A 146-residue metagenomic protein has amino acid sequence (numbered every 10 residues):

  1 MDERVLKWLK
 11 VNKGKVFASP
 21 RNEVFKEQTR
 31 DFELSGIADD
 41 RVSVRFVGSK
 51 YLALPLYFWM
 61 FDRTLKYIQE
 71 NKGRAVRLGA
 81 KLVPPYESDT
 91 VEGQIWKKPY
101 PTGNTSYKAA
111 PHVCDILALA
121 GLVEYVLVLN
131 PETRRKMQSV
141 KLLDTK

Functional and structural regions predicted by a protein language model:
D2-R77: Long, low-complexity, charged/polar intrinsically disordered regions in eukaryotic proteins
I68-A75, P84, S88, L119: A structural signal for long, well-ordered, hydrophobic/aromatic- and basic-residue-enriched core segments of folded
V83-K108: Short helix-coil junctions and helix-kink-helix linkers
P111-D115: Short, hydrophobic-biased segments on the C-terminal half of alpha helices that form "recognition helices"
A118-P131: A short, conserved structural fragment
V128-K146: Short, cationic-aromatic polyanion-contact patches
